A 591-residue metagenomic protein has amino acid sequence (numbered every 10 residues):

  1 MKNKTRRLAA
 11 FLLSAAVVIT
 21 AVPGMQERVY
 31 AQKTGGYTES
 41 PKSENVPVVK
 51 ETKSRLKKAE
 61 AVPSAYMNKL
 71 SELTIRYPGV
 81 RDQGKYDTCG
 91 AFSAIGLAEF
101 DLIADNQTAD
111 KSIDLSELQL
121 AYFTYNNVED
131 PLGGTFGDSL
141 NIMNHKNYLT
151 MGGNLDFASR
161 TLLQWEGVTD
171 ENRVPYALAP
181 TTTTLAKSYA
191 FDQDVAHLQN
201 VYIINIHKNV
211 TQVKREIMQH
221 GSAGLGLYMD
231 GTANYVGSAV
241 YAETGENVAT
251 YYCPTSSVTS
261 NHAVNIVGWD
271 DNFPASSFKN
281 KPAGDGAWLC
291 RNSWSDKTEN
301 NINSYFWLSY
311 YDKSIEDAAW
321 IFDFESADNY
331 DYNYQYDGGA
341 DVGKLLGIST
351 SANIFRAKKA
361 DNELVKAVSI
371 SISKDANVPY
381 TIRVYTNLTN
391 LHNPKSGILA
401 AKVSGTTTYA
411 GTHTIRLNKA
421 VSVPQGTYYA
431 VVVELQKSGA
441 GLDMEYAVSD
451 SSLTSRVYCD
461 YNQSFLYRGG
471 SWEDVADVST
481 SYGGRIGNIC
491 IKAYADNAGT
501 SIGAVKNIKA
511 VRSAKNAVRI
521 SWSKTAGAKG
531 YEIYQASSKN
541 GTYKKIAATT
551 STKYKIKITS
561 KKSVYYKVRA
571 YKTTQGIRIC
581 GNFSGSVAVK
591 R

Functional and structural regions predicted by a protein language model:
I19-K33: Sec-dependent signal peptide cleavage junction
Q32-E39, S64-S71, K85-E99, Q119-G284 (+4 more regions): Predominantly the structural core of cysteine protease catalytic domains
A287, Y428-A430, S563-K567: Short, conserved beta-strand segments of beta-strand-rich sandwich/propeller modules, principally
W288, Y380-I382, Y531-I533: Short beta-strand elements bearing conserved aromatic residues within extracellular beta-rich modules
Y310-P394, V421-G426, L435-G499: Beta-sheet-rich sandwich/jelly-roll-like modules and their strand-loop junctions
G499-G527, I577-R591: Pro/Thr/Ser/Gly-rich low-complexity, intrinsically disordered linker/stalk tracts
E532-S560: Recognizes extended acidic, P/S/T-rich segments that occur within or adjacent to Ig-like beta-sandwich modules
I556-G576: Beta-strand-rich modules
